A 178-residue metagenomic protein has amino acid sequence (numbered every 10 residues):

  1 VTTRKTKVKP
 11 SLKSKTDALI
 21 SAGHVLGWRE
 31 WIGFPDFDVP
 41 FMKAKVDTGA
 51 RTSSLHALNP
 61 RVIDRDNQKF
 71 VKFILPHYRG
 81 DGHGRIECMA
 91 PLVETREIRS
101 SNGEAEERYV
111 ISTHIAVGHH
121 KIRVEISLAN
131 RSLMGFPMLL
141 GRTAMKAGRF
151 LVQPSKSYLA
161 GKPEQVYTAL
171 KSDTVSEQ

Functional and structural regions predicted by a protein language model:
V1-Q178: Pepsin/retropepsin-fold aspartyl endopeptidases
